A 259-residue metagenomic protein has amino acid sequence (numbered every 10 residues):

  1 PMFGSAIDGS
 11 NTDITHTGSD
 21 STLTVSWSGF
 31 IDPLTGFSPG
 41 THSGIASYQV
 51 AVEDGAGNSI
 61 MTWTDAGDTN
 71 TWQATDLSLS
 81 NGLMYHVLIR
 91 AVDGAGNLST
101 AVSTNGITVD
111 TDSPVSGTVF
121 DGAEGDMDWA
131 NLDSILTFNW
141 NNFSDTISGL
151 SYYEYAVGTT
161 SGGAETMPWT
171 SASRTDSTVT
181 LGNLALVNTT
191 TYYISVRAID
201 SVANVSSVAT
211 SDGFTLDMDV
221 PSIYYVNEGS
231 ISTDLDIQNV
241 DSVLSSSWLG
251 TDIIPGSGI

Functional and structural regions predicted by a protein language model:
P1-G9, D13-T15, D32, E53 (+7 more regions): Flexible, low-complexity linkers/stalks enriched in Thr/Pro that connect modular domains
S21-V25, S134-F138, S242-S246: Structural beta-strand segments of beta-rich domains
S26-H42, N139-I147, S247-G256: Acidic, Ser/Thr
G44-Y48, G149-Y153, S257-I259: Solvent-exposed loop segments of extracellular immunoglobulin-like
S47-S80, M127, E154-V187, L235: Recognizes extended acidic, P/S/T-rich segments that occur within or adjacent to Ig-like beta-sandwich modules
S59, L98-A101, V205-V208: A structural signal for beta-strand boundary/capping segments at domain termini and interdomain linkers
N81-G82, L132, N188-T189, V240: Surface-exposed loops/turns
